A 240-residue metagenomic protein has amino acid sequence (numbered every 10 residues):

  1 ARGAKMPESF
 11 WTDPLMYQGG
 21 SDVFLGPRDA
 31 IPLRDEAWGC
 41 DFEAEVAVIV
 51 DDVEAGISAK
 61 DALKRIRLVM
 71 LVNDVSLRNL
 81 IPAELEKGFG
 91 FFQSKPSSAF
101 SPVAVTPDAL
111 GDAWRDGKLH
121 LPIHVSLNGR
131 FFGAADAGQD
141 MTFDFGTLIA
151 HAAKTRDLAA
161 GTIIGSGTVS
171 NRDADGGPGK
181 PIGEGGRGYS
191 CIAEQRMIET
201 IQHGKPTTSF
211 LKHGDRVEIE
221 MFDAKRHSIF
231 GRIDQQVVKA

Functional and structural regions predicted by a protein language model:
A1-A135, M141-T147, M197-Q202, D223: Active-site microenvironments in enzyme catalytic cores
R115-G167, N171-G183: A beta-strand-loop signature enriched in Asp, Gly, Thr, and Trp that corresponds to the sialidase/neuraminidase Asp-box
P122-I123, D215-V217: Conserved N-terminal strand/loop that marks the beginning of ABC ATPase nucleotide-binding domains
I164-G214, E220-F222, I233-D234: Active-site pocket scaffolds in enzymes
S228-R232: HotDog/MaoC-like acyl-thioester-processing domains
Q236-A240: Short beta-strand edge segments in extracellular beta-sheet folds
